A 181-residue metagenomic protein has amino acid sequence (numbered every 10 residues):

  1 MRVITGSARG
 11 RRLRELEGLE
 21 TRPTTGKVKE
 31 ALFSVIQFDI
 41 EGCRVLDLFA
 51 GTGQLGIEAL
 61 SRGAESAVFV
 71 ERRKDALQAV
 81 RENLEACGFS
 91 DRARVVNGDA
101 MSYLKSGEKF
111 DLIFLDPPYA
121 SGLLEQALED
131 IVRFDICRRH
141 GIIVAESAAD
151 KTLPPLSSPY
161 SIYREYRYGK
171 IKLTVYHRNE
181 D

Functional and structural regions predicted by a protein language model:
M1-D181: Class I S-adenosyl-L-methionine-dependent methyltransferase catalytic core
